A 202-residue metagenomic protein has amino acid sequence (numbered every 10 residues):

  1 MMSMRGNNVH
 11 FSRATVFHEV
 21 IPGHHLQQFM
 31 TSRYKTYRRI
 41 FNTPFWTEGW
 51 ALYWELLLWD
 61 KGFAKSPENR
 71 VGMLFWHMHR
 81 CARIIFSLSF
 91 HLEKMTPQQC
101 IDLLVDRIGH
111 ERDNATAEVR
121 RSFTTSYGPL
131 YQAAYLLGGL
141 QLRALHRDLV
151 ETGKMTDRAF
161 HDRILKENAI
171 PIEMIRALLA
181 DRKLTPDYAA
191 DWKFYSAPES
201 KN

Functional and structural regions predicted by a protein language model:
M1-N202: Long, His/Glu/Asp-enriched segments that create or flank divalent metal/ion-associated functional microenvironments
